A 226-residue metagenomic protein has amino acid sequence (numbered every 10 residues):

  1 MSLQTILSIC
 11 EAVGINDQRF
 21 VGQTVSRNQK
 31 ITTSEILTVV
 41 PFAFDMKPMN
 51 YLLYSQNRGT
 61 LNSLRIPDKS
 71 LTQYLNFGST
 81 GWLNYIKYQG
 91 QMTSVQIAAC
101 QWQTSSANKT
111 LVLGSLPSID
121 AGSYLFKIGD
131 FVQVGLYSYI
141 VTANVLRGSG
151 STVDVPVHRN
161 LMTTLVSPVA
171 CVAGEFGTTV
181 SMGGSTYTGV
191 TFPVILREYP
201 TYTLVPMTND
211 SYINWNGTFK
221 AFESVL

Functional and structural regions predicted by a protein language model:
M1-L226: Extracellular/virion structural assembly segments
